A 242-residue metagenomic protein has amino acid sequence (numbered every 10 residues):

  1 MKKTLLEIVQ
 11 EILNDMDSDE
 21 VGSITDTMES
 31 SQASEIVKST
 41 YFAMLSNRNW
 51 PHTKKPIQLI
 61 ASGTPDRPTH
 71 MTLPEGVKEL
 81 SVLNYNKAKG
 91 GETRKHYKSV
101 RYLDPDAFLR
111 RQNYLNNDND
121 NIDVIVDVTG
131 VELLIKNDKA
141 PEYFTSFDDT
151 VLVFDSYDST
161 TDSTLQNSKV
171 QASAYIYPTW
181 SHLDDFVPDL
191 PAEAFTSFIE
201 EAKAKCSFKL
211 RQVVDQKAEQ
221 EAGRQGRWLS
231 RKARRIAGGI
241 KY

Functional and structural regions predicted by a protein language model:
M1-Y242: Glycine-enriched, solvent-exposed interface loops adjoining structured elements
